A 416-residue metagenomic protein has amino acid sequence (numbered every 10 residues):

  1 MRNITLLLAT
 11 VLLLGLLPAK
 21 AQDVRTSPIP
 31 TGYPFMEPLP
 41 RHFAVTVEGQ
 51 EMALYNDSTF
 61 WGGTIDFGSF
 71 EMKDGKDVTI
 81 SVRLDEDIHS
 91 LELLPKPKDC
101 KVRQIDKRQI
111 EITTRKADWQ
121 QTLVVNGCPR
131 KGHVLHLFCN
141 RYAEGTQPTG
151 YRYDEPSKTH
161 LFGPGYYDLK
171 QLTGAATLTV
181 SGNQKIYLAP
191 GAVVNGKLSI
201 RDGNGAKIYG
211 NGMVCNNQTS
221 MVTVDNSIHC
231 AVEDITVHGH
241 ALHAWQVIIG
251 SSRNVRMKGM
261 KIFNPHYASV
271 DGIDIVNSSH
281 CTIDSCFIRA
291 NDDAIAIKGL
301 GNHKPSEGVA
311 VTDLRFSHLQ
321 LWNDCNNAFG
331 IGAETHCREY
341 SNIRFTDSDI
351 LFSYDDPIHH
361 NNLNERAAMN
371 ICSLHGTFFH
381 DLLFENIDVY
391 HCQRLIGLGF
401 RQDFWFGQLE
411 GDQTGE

Functional and structural regions predicted by a protein language model:
M1-Q22, Y209: Bacterial Sec-dependent N-terminal signal peptides
Q22-E416: Extracellular/periplasmic carbohydrate-active domains that bind, remodel, or depolymerize complex polysaccharides
